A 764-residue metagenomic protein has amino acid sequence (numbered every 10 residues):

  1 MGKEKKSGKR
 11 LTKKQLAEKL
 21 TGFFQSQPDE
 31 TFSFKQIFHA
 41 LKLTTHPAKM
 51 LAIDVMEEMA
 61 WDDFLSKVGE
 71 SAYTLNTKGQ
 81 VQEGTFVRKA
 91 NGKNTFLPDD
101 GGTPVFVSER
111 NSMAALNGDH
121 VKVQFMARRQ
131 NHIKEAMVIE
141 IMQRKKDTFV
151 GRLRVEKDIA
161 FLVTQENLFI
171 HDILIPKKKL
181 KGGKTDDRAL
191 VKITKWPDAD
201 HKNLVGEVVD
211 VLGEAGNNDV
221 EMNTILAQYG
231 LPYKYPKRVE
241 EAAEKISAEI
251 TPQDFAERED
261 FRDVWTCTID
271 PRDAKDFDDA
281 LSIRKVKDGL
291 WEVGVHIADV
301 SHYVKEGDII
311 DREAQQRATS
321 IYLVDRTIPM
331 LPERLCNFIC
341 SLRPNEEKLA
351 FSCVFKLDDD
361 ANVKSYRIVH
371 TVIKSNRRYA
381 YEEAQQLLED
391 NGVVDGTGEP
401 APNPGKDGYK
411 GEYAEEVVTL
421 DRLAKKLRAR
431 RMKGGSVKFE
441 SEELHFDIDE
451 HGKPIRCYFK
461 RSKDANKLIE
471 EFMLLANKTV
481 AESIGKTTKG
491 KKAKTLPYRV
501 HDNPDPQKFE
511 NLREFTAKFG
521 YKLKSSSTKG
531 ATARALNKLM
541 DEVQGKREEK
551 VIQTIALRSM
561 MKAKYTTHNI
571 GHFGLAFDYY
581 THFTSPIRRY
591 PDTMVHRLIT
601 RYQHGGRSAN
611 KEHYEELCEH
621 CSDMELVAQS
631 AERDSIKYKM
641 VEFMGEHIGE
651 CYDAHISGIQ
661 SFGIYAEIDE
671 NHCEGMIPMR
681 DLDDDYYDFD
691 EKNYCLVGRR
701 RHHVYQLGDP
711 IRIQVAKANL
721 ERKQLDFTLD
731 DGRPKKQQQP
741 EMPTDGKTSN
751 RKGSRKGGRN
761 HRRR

Functional and structural regions predicted by a protein language model:
M1-K14, Y686-C695, L729-R764: Acidic, low-complexity intrinsically disordered tails
G2-G294, S301-E347, R378, Q386 (+3 more regions): Charge-lined substrate channels and their catalytic hotspots, especially those that engage the 3′ end of RNA
H39, L190, K195-P197, T224 (+6 more regions): Electropositive polyanion-binding surfaces
P98, T164, D358, D449 (+4 more regions): Acidic/polar residues at beta-strand termini and the immediately following turn/coil
T103-S108, F169-I175, H672-F689, Q737-P740: A short macromolecule-binding patch
G151, H201, A716-D730: Internal insertion modules embedded within essential enzymes
L575-H582, K692-R700: Short beta-alpha connecting loops at secondary-structure transitions that line or flank enzyme active sites
H702-Q706: Divalent-cation-assisted or electrostatically stabilized phosphate/pyrophosphate-binding catalytic cores
